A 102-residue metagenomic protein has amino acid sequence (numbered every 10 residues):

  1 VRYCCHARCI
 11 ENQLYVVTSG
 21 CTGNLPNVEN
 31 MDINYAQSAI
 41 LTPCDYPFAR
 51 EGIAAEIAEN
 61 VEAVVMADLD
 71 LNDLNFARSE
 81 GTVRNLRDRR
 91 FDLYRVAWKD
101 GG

Functional and structural regions predicted by a protein language model:
V1-E62: CN hydrolase (nitrilase-like) catalytic-core segments centered on the catalytic cysteine and neighboring Lys/Glu
R2, M31-N34, D70, R87 (+1 more regions): A structural signal for well-ordered alpha-helical scaffolds and beta->alpha junctions
T42, L71-D73: Non-catalytic surface loops within mature trypsin-like serine protease
P47-F48, V64, F76, G81: A broad, structure-centric signal for solvent-exposed, well-ordered loop/edge residues that line or flank functional
L74-G102: Cysteine/selenocysteine-centered motifs that mediate thiol-based redox chemistry or coordinate metal-sulfur cofactors
